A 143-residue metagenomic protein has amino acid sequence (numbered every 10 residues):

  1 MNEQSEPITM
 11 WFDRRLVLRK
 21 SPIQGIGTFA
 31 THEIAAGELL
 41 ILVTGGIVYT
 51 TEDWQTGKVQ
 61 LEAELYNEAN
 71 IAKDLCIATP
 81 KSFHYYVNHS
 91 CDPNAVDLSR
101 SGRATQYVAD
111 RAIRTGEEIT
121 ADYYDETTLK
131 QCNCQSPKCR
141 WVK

Functional and structural regions predicted by a protein language model:
N2-V96: Catalytic cores of histone-lysine modification enzymes
C91-K143: C-terminal SET catalytic tail plus cysteine-rich post-SET Zn-binding segment of SAM-dependent SET-domain
